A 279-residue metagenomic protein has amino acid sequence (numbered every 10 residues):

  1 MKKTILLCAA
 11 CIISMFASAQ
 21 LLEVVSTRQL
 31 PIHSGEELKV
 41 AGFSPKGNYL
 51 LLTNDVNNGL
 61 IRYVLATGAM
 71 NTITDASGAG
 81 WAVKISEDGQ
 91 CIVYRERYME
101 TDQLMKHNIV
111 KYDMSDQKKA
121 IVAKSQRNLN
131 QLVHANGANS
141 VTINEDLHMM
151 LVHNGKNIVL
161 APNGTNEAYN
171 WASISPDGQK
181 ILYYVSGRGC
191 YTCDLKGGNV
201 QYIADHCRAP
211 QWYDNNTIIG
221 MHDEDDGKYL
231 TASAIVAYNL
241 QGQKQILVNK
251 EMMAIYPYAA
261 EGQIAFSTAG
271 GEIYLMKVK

Functional and structural regions predicted by a protein language model:
M1, A9-A10: Low-complexity intrinsically disordered segments
M1-T4, Q20: Positively charged n-region of N-terminal signal peptides that target proteins for export
I5-L6, G35: Generic early N-terminus positional signal peaking at residue ~5-7
A10-S18: Hydrophobic h-region of N-terminal signal peptides that target proteins for export in Gram-negative bacteria
Q20-K279: Sequence signature of WD/YWTD-type beta-propeller architectures
